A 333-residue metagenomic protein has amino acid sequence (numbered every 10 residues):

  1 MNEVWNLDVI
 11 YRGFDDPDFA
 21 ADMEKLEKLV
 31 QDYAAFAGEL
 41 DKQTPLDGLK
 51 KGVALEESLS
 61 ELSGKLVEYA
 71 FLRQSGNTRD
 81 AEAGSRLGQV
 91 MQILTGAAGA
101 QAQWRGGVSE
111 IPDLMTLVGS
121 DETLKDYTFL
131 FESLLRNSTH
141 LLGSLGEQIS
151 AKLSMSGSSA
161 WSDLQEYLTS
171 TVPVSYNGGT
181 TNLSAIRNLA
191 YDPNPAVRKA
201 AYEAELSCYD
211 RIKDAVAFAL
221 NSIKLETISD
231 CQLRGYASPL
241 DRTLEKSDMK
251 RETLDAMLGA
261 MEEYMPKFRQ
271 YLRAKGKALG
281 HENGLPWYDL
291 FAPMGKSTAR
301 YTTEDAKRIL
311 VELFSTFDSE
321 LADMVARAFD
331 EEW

Functional and structural regions predicted by a protein language model:
M1-F317: A well-structured
N283-D289, L321-W333: Long, charged, glycine-rich C-terminal linkers/tails
